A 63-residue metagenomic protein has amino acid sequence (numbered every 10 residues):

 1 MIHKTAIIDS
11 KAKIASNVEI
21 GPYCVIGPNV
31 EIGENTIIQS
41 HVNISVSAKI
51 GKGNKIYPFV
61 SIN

Functional and structural regions predicted by a protein language model:
M1-K4: Extreme N-terminal starter segment of soluble prokaryotic enzymes
A6, A12, N17-I20, C24 (+6 more regions): A structural motif detector for beta-strand N-caps
N63: Blade-loop segments of beta-propeller domains
